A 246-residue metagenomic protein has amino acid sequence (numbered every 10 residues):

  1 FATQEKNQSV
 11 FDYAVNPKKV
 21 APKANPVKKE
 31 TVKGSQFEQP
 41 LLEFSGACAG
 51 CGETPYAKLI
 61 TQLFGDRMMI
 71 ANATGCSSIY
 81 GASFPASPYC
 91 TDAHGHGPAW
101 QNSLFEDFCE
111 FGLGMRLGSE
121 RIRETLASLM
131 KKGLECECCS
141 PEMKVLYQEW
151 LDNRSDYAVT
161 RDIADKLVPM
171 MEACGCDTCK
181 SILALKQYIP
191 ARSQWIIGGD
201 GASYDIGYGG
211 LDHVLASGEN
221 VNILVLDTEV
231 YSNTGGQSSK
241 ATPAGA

Functional and structural regions predicted by a protein language model:
F1-V32, H96: Non-heme iron-sulfur electron-transfer modules
S9, K18-V20, Y80-G81, C174-C176 (+1 more regions): Thiamine diphosphate
V32-E43, I163-L167, I189-A191, S239-A246: Gly-rich Lys/Arg/Thr-decorated short loops/hinges at beta-loop-alpha junctions or inter-strand turns that position
G34-F37, L42-T74, S78-P85: N-terminal amphipathic, basic-rich helices that act as targeting or association modules
Q36-A47, D107-G112, Q148, R192-I197: Glycine- and acidic
T54, L59, L63, R67 (+6 more regions): Generic, well-ordered alpha-helical scaffold segments in large soluble proteins
A82-E120, V225-V230, S238: Mobile "lid/hinge" segments at catalytic clefts and subdomain interfaces of large enzymes
L104-D177: N-terminal leader/propeptide and maturation segments of large enzyme subunits in energy/redox metabolism and hydrolases
